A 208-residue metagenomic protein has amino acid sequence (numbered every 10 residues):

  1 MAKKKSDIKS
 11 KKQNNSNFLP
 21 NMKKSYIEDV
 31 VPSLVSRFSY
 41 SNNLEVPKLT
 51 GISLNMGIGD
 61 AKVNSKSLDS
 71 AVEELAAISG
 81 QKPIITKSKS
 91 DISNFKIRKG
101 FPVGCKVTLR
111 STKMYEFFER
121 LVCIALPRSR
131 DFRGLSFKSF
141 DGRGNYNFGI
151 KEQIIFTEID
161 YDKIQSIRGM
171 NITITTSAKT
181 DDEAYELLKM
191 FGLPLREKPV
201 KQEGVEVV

Functional and structural regions predicted by a protein language model:
M1-V208: Ribosome-associated RNA-binding proteins
